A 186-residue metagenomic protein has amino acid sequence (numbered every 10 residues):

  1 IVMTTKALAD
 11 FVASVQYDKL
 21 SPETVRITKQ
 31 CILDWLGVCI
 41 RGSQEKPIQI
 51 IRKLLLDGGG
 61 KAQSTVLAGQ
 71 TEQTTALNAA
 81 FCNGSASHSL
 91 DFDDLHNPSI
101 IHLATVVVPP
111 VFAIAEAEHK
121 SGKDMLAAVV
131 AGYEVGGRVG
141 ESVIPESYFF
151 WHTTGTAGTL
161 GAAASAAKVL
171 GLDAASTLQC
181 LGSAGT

Functional and structural regions predicted by a protein language model:
V2-T186: N-terminal core-entry segment
